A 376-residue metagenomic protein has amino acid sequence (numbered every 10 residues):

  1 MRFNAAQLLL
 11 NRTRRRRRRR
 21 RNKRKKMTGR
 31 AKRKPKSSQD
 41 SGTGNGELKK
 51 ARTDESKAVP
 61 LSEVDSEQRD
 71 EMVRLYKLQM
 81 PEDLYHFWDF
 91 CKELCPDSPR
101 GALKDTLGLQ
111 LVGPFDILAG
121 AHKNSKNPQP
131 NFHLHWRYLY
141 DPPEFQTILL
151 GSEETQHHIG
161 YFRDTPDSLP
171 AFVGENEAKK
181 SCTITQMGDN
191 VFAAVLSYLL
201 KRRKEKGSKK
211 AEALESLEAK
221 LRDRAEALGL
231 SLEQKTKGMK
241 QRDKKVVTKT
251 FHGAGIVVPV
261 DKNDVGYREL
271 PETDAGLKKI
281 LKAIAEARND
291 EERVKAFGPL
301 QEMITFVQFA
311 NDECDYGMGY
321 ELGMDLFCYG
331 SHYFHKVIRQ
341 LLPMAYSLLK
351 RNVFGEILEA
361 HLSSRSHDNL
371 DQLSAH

Functional and structural regions predicted by a protein language model:
R2, K25-F162, A310-H376: A surface-exposed partner-binding patch
A5-A6, T13: Ala/Thr-enriched low-complexity intrinsically disordered regions
T13-K23: Compositionally biased low-complexity segments, especially N-terminal hydrophobic helices that form the hydrophobic
G113-D116, N190, T273: Short, solvent-exposed coil/turn linker segments
D167-L221: Compact, glycine/acidic-enriched structural inserts
E205-H376: Charge-dense, low-complexity intrinsically disordered regions
